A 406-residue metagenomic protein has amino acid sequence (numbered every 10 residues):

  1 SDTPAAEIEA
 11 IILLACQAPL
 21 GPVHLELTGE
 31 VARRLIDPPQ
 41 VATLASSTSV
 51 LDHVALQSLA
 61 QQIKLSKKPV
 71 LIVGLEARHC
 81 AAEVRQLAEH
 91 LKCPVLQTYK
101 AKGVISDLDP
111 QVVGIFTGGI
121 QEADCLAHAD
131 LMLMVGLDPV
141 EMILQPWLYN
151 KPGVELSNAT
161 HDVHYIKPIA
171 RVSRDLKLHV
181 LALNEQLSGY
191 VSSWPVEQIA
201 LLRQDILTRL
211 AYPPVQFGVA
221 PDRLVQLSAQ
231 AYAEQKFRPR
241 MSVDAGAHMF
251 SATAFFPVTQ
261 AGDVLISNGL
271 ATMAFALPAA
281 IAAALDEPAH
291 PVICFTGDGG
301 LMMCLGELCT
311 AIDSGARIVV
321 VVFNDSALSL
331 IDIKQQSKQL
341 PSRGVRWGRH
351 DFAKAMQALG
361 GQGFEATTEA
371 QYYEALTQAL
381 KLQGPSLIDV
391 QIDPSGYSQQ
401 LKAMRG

Functional and structural regions predicted by a protein language model:
S1-P39, Q62, A123-G153, Q186 (+1 more regions): Structural signature of the thiamine diphosphate
I8, L13-P19, A55-P69, L87 (+4 more regions): Glycine-rich phosphate/diphosphate-binding loops that line cofactor/substrate pockets in enzymes
L20-L51, Y165-E197: Terminal amphipathic helices with adjacent charged low-complexity linkers/tails
L25-T28, I72, M134-G136, D244 (+3 more regions): Short beta-strand segments
L27-A32, L75-A77, T160, A245-M249 (+2 more regions): Glycine-rich beta-alpha junction loops
L75-L156, T259-A289, M303-G306, T367-T368 (+2 more regions): Glycine-rich, anion-gripping cofactor-binding loops and their flanking helix/strand elements in enzyme active sites
V180, S251-G406: Thiamine diphosphate
L201-P278, A283, A289: Active-site diphosphate/adenylate-binding microenvironment
